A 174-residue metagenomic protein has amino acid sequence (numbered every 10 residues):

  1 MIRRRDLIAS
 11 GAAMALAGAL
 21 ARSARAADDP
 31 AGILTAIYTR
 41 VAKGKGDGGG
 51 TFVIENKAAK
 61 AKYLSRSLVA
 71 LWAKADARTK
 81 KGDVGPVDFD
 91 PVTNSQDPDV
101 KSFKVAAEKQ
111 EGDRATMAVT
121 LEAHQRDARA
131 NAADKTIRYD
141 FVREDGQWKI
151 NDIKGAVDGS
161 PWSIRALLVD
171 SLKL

Functional and structural regions predicted by a protein language model:
R3-I8: N-terminal export leaders
G11-G18: Bacterial N-terminal signal peptides
R22-A26: Sec/Tat signal peptide C-region and signal peptidase I cleavage site
A27-V84: Core segments of small alpha/beta cavity-forming domains
L64-A130: Surface-exposed, charged secondary-structure patches
V105, I137-V142: Hydrophobic/aromatic beta-strand elements that line small-molecule binding cavities or substrate pockets in beta-rich
R114, A123-K135, E144, K149-L174: Low-complexity, intrinsically disordered terminal/linker segments enriched in charged and Gly/Pro repeats
